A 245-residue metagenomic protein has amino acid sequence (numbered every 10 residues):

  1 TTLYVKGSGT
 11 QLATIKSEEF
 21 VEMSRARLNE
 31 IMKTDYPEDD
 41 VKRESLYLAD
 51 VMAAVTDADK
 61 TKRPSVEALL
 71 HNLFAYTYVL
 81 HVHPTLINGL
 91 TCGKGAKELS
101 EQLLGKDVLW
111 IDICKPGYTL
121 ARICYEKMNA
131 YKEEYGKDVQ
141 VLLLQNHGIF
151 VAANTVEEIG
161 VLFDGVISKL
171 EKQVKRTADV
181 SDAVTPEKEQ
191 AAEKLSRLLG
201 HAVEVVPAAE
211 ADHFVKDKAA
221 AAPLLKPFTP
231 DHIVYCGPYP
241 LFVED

Functional and structural regions predicted by a protein language model:
T1-D245: Glycine-rich flexible loops
